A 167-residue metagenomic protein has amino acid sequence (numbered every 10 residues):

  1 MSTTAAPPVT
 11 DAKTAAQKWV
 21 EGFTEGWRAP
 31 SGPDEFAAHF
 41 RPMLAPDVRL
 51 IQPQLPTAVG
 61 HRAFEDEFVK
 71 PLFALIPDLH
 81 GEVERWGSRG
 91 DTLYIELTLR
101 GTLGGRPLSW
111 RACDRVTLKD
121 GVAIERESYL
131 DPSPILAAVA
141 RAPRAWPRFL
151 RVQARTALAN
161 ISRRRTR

Functional and structural regions predicted by a protein language model:
S2-D11, L72-R167: A beta-strand edge to alpha-helix "cap/lid" segment located at domain peripheries
A5, Q17-K18, P42-M43, L50 (+3 more regions): A generic structural signal for ordered alpha-helices
A5-P46: Short acidic-aromatic low-complexity motifs
A16, V20-W27, L44, E65-L72 (+2 more regions): Hydrophobic alpha-helical core bundles mediating ligand binding, dimerization, or RNAP-core interactions
F23, F36-R41, V48, G60 (+4 more regions): Hydrophobic pocket/interface hotspot
A37-D91: A solvent-exposed, acidic/Ser-Thr-rich amphipathic alpha-helical stretch
